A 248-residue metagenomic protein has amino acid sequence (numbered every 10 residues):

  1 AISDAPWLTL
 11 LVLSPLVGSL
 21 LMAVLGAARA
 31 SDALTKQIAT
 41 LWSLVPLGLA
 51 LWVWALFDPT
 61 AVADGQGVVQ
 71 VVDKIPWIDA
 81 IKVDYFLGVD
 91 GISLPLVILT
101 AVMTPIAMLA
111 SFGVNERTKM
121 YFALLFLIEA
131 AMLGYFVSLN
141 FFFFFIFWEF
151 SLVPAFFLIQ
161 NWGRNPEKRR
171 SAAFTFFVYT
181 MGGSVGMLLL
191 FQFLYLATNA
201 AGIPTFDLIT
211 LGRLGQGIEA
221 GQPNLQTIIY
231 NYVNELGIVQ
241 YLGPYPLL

Functional and structural regions predicted by a protein language model:
A1-W7, L21-L109, E116-A123, A200-V239: Transmembrane helix-loop-helix hairpins at membrane boundaries of multipass inner-membrane proteins
S3-S14, V68, V89-T100, F142-P154 (+1 more regions): Structural signature of hydrophobic alpha-helical transmembrane segments
D4-P6, D79-I81, E129-A131, L139 (+1 more regions): Short hydrophobic "helix-edge" motifs at membrane interfaces and signal-peptide entry regions
L16, L47, W77, I106 (+2 more regions): Hydrophobic residues in alpha-helical membrane-spanning segments
V17, V102-P105, L188-Q192: Alpha-helical transmembrane segments of polytopic integral membrane proteins, especially the permease/helical cores
G18, M22, P46-L49, M132 (+2 more regions): Alpha-helical transmembrane segments of multipass membrane proteins
G18-S19, T104-P105, L127-L133: Hydrophobic, membrane-inserted alpha-helices
R29-L34, M120-L127, A131-Y245: Alpha-helical multi-pass transmembrane bundles of energy-transducing inner-membrane proteins
